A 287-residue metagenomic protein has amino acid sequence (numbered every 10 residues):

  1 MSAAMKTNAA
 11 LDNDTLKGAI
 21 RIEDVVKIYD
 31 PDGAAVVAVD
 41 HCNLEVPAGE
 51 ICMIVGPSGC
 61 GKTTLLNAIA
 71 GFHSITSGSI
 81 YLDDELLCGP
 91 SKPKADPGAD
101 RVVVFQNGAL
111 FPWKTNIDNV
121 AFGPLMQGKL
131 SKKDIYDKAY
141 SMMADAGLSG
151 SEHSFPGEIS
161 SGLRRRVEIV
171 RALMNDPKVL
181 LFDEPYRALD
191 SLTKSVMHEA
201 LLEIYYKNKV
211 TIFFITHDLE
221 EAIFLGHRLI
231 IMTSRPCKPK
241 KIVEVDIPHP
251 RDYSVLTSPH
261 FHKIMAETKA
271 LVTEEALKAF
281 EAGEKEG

Functional and structural regions predicted by a protein language model:
P31, L87-F105, M126, K132-Y136 (+1 more regions): ABC ATPase NBD coupling module
V55-P57: The feature captures the beta-strand-to-loop junction immediately N-terminal to the Walker
A70: Helix-to-loop junction immediately C-terminal to a conserved catalytic motif
G78-G89: Conserved ABC transporter NBD signature motif
I117-M126, Y136, Y140, E244: Short helical segment in ABC ATPase nucleotide-binding domains corresponding to the A-loop/adjacent helical element
K132-S151, E203: Conserved ABC ATPase "signature" region
S154-G157, N175: Conserved signature/switch motifs of ABC ATPase nucleotide-binding domains
L180-D183: Catalytic Walker B motif of ABC-type/P-loop ATPase nucleotide-binding domains
